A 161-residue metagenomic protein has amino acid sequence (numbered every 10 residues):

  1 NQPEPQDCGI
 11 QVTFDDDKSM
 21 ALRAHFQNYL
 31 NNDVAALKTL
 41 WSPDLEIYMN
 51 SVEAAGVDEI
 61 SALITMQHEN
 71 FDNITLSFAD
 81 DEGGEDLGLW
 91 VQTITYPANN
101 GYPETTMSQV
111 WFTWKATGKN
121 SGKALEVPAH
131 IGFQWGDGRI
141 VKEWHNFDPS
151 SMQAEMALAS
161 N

Functional and structural regions predicted by a protein language model:
N1-A35, T39: Short, low-complexity N-terminal intrinsically disordered segments enriched in polar/charged residues
H25, A36-K38, L45, I60 (+3 more regions): Hydrophobic pocket/interface hotspot
H25, N50, D81, V110-W114 (+1 more regions): Active-site-proximal beta-strand/loop segments in catalytic clefts of secreted hydrolases
V34, K38-T39, P43-T106: A solvent-exposed, acidic/Ser-Thr-rich amphipathic alpha-helical stretch
N99-D137, S150: Exposed beta-sheet edge and beta->alpha loop/turn motif
V141-N161: Low-complexity, intrinsically disordered terminal/linker segments enriched in charged and Gly/Pro repeats
